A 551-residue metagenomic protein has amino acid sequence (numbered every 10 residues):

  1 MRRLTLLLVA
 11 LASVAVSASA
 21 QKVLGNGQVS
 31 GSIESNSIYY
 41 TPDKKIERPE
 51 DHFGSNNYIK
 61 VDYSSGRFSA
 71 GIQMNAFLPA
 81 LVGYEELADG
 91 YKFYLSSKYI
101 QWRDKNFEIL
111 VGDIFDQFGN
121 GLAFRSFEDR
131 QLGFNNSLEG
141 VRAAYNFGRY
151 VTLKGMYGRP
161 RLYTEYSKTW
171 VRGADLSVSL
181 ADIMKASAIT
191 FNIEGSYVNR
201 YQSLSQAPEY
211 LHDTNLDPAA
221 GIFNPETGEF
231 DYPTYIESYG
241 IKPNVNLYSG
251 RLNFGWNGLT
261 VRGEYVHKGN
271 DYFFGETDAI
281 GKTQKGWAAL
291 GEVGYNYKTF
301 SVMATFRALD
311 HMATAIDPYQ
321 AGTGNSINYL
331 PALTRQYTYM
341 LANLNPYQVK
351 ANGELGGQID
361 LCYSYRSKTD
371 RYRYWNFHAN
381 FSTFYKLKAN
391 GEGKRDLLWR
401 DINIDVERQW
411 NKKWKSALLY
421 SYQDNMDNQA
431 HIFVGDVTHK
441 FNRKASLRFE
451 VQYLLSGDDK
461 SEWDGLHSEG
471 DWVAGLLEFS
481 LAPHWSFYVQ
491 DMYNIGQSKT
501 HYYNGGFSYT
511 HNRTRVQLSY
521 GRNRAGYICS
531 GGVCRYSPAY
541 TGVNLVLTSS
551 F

Functional and structural regions predicted by a protein language model:
M1-S30, F551: Bacterial Sec-dependent N-terminal signal peptides
R2-T5, A12-S13, Y509-F551: In a subset of proteins, long, contiguous C-terminal domains/tails are tracked
K22-Q28, S37-G54, S64, S69-A70 (+8 more regions): Signature for the C-terminal beta-barrel architecture of outer-membrane proteins
S32, Y58, R142, N504-S508 (+2 more regions): One-face residue pattern on beta-strands with alternating periodicity enriched for small/polar residues
S97: Phosphate/ribose-recognition catalytic cores of enzymes acting on nucleotide-derived substrates
I100, K105-L122, S126-F147: Well-ordered mid-protein domain cores that form the structural environment of catalytic cofactors
W102-D104, F254, Y509: Active-site beta-strand termini and strand-to-loop segments that position acidic
